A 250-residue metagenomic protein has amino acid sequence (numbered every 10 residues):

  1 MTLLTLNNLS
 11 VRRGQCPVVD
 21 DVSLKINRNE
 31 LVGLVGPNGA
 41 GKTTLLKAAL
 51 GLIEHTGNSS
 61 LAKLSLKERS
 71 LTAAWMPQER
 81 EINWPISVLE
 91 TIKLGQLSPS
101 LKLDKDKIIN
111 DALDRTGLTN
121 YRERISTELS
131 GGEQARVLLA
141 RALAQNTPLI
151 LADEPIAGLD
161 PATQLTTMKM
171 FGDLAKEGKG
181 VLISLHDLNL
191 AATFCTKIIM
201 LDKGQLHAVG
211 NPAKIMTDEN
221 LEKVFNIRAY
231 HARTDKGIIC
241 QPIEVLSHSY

Functional and structural regions predicted by a protein language model:
V35-P37: The feature captures the beta-strand-to-loop junction immediately N-terminal to the Walker
L50: Helix-to-loop junction immediately C-terminal to a conserved catalytic motif
D106-Y121: Conserved ABC ATPase "signature" region
I125-L129, E133: Conserved ABC ATPase signature
I150-D153: Catalytic Walker B motif of ABC-type/P-loop ATPase nucleotide-binding domains
V224-Y250: ABC ATPase nucleotide-binding domains
